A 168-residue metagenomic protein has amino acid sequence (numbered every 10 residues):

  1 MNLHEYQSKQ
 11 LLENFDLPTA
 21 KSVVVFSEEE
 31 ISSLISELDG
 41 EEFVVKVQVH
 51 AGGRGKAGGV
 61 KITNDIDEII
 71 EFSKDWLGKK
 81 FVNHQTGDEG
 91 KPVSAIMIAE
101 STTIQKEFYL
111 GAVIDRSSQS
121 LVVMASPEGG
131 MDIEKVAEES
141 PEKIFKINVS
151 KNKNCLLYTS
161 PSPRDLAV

Functional and structural regions predicted by a protein language model:
M1-E41, R164: A conserved helix-loop-beta module that forms one wall/lid of the active-site cleft in ATP-utilizing catalytic domains
E5-L12, L38-R54, N83-I104, L110: ATP-grasp fold ATP-binding core
A20-S22, V45-F72, Y109, D132-I133: Glycine-rich phosphate-binding loop of ATP-grasp-fold ATP-dependent ligases
I70, D75-K79, N83: Catalytic core of tubulin tyrosine ligase-like
G87-F145: Hydrophobic alpha-helical hairpins/lids featuring a short glycine-rich hinge
E142, S150-K151: Compact, glycine/acidic-enriched structural inserts
C155: Acidic, glycine-enriched active-site microenvironments
Y158-V168: Single conserved hydrophobic/aromatic residue that forms the stacking wall/gate of nucleotide- or nucleobase-binding
